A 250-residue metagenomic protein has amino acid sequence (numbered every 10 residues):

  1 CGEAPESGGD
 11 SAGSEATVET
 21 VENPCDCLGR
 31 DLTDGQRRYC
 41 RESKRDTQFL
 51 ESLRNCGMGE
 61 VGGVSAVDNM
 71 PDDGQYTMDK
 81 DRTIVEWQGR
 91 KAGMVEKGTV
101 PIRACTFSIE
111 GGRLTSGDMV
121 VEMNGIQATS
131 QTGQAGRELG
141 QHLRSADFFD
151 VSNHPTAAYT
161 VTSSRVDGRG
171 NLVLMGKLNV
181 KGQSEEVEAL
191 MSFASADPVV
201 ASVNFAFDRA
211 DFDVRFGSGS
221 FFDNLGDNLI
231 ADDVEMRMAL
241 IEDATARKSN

Functional and structural regions predicted by a protein language model:
G2-G9, G57-N250: Low-complexity, acidic/polar, glycine-enriched regions of mature
G8-D31, R38, E51, N55-V64 (+1 more regions): Post-signal peptide N-terminal segment of mature Sec-exported envelope proteins
R30-D34, R45-D46: Intrinsically disordered, low-complexity coil/linker segments enriched for acidic/polar and small residues
C40-S43: Amphipathic, non-membrane alpha-helical rod segments
